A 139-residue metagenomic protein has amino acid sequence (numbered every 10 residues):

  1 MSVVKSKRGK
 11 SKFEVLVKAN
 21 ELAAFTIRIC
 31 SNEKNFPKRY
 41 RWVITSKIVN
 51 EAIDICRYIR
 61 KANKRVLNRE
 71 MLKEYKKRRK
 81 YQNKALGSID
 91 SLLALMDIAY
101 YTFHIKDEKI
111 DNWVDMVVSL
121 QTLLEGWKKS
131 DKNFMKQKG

Functional and structural regions predicted by a protein language model:
M1-G139: Amphipathic alpha-helical assembly/interaction segments
